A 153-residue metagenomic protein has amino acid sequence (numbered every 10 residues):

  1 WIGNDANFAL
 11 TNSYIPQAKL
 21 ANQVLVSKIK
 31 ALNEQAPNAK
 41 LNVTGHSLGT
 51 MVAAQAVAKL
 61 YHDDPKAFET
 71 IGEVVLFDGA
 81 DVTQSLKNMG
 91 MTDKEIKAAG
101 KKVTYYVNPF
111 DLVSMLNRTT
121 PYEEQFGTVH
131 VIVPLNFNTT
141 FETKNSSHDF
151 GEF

Functional and structural regions predicted by a protein language model:
W1-T44, D64, F68-E73, Q84 (+1 more regions): A conserved cap/lid and substrate-binding interface adjacent to the catalytic center of lipid-processing enzymes
T44-G49, A53: Gly/Ala-rich beta-loop-alpha elbow adjacent to hydrolase catalytic centers
Q55-K59: Active-site signature of alpha/beta-hydrolase-fold catalytic machinery across serine- and Asp/Cys-nucleophile hydrolases
L60-D63, T92: Hydrophobic alpha-helical segments
E69-F153: The feature captures the conserved acid-bearing segment of alpha/beta-hydrolase catalytic domains
